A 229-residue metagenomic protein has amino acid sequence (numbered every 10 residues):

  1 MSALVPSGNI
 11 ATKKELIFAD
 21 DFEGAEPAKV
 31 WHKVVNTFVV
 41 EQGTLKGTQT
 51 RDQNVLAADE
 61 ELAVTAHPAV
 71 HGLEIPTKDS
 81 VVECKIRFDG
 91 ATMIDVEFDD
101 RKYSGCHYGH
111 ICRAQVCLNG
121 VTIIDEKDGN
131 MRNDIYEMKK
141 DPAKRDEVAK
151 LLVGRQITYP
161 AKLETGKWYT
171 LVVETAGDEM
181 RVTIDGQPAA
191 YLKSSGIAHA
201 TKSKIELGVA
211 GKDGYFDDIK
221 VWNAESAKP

Functional and structural regions predicted by a protein language model:
S2-V35, K228-P229: Extracellular carbohydrate-recognition regions
L4-V5, D134-P142, I197-P229: Ligand-recognition surfaces built from glycine- and aromatic
S7-G8, P68-E74, I157-L163, I205-E206: Beta-strand-rich interaction surfaces with strong enrichment in secreted/lumenal proteins
F22, V82-C84, G166-A176, M180-V182: Short tryptophan-centered beta-strand motifs in secreted/extracellular beta-sheet-rich domains of glycan-recognition
E26-L56: Extracellular glycan-recognition surfaces and repeat-rich motifs
Q49-P142: Secretory/extracellular carbohydrate-interaction modules and structurally similar beta-sandwich "look-alikes"
M131-T170: Short, aromatic/His-centered strand-loop micro-motif at the edge of beta-sheets
T183-K204: Short, solvent-exposed beta-strand-to-loop segments that form ligand-recognition rims of beta-rich domains
